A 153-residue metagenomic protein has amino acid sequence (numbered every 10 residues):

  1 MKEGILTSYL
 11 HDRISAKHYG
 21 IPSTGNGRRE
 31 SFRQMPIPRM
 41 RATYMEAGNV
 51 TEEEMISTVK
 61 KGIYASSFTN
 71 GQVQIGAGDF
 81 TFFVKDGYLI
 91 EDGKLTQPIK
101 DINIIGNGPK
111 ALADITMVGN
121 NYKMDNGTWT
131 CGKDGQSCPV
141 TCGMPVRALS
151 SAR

Functional and structural regions predicted by a protein language model:
M1-R153: N-terminal small-residue-enriched
